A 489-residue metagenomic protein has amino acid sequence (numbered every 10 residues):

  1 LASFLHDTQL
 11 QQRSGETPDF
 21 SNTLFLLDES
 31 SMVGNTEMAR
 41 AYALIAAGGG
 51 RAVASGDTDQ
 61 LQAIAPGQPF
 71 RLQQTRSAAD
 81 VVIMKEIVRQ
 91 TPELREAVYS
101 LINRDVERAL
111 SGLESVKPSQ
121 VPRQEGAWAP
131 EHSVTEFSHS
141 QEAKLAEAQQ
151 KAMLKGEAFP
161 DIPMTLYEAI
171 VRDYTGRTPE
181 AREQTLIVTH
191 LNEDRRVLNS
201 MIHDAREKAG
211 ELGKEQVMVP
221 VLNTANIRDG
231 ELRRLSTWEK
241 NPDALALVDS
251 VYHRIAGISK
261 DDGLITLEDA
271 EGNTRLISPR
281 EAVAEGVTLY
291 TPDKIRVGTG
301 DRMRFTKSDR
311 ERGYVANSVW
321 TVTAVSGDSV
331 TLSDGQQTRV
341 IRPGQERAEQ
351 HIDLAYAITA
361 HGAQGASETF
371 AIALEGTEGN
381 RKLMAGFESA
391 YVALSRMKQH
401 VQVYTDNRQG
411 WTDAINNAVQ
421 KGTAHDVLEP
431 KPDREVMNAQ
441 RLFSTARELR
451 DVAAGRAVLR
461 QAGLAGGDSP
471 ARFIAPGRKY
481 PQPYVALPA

Functional and structural regions predicted by a protein language model:
L1-F25, I358: Inter-Walker segment of RecA-like/P-loop motor cores
S21-L24, G48-V53, H400: Loop/turn-to-beta-strand initiation segments
D28-E29, G56: Walker B catalytic acidic pair
N35-G50, F70-L72: Short, conserved "post-DEAD/DEAH" coupling segment immediately C-terminal to helicase motif II within the SF2/RecA-like
A47, S55-A316, T321-V325, I415-N417 (+1 more regions): Conserved helicase motor core of P-loop NTPases
A109-L113, G376-N438: Helicase C-terminal subdomain and adjacent C-terminal extension
A256-Y404: Conserved helicase C-terminal RecA-like lobe
E435-L487: TOPRIM metal-binding catalytic domain and adjacent DNA-binding surface shared by DnaG-type primases
